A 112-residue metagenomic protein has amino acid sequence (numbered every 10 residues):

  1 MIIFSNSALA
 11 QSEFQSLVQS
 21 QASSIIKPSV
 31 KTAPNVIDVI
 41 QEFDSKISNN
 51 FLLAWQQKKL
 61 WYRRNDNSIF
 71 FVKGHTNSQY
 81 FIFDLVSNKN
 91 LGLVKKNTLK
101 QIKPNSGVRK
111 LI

Functional and structural regions predicted by a protein language model:
I2-L9: C-terminal segment of classical bacterial N-terminal signal peptides
A10-I112: Soluble extramembrane regions of membrane proteins in the secretory/endomembrane system
